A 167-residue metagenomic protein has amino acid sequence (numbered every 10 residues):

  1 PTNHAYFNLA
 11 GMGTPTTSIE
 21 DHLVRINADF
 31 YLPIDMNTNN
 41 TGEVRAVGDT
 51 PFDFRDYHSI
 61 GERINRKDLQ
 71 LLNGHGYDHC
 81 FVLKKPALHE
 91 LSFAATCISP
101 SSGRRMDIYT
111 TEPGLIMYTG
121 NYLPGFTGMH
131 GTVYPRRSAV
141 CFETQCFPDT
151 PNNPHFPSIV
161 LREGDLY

Functional and structural regions predicted by a protein language model:
P1-Y167: An exposed, glycine/acidic-rich loop-and-rim segment of catalytic or binding clefts
